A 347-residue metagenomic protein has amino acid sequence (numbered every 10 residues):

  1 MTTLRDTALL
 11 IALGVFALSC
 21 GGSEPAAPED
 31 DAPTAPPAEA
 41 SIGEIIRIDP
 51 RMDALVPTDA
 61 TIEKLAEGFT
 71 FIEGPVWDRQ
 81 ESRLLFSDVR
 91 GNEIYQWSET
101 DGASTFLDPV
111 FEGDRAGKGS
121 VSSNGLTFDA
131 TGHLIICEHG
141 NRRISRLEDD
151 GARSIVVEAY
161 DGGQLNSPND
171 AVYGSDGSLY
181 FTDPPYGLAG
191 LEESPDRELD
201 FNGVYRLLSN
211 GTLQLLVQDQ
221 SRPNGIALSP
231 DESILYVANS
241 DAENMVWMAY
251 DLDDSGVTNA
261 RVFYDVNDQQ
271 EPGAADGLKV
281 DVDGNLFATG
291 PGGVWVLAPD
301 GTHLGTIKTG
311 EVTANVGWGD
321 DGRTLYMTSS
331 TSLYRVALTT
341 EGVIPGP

Functional and structural regions predicted by a protein language model:
M1-A8: Bacterial N-terminal signal peptides that target proteins for export
F16-S19: C-terminal motif of bacterial Sec signal peptides marking the signal peptidase cleavage site
G21-P347: Sequence-structural signature of mature extracellular/luminal beta-sheet repeat domains, prominently beta-propellers
